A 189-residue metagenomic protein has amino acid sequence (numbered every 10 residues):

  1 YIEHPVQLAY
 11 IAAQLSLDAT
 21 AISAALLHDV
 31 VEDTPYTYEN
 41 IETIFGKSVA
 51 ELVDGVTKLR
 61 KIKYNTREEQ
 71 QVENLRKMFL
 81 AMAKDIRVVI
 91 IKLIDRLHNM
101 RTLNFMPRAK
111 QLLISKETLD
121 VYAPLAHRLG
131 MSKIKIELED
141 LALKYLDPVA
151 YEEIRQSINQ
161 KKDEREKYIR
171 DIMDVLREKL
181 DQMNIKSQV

Functional and structural regions predicted by a protein language model:
Y1-V189: Active-site helical microenvironments for divalent-metal-assisted chemistry
